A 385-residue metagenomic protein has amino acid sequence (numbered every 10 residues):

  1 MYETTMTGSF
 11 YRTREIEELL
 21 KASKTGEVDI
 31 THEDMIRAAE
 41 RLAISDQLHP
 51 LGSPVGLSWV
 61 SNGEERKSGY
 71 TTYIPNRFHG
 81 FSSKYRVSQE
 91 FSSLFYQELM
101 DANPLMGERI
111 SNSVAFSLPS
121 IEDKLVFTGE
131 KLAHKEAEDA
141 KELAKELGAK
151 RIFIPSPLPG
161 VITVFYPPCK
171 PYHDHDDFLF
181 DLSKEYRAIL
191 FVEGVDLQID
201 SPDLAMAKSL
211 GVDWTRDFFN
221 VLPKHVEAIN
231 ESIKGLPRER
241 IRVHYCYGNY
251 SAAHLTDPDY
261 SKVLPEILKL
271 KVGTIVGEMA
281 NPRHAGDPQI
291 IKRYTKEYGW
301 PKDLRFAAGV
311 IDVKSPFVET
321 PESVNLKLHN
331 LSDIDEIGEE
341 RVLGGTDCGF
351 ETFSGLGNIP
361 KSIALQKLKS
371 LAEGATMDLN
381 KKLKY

Functional and structural regions predicted by a protein language model:
M1-Y385: Domain-level signal for soluble alpha/beta catalytic cores
